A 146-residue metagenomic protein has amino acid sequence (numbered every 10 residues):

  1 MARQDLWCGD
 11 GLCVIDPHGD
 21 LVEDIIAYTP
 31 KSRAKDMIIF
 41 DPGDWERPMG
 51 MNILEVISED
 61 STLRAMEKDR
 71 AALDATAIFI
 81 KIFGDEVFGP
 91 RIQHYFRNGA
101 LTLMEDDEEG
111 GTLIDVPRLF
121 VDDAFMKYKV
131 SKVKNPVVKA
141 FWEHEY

Functional and structural regions predicted by a protein language model:
M1-G99, E105-E109, L119, F125-H144: Switch/coupling segment of Walker-type NTPase motor domains
